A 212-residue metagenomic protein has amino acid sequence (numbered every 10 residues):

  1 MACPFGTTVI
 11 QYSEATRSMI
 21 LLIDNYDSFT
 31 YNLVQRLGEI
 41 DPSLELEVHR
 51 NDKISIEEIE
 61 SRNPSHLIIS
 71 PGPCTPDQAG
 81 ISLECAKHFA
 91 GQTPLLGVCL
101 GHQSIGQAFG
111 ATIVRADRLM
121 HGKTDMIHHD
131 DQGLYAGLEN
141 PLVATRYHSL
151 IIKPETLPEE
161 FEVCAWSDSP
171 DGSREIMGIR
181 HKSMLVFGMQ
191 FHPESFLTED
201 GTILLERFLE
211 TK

Functional and structural regions predicted by a protein language model:
T7-S18: Short, Lys/Arg-enriched N-terminal segments with co-localized hydrophobic residues within the first ~10-30 amino acids
S18, S61-G137, P141-V143, L205-E206: Cysteine-nucleophile active-site neighborhood
I20-L37: N-terminal beta1-alpha1 ligand-phosphate binding loop
E45-N51: Short hydrophobic/Thr-rich beta-strand motif most characteristic of the beta2 strand and flanking loop of CheY-like
K53-E58, C85: Short acidic active-site motifs
G133-M184: Catalytic beta-strand/loop cores that center a nucleophilic Ser/Cys/Thr and support acyl-enzyme chemistry
F196-K212: Acyltransferase
